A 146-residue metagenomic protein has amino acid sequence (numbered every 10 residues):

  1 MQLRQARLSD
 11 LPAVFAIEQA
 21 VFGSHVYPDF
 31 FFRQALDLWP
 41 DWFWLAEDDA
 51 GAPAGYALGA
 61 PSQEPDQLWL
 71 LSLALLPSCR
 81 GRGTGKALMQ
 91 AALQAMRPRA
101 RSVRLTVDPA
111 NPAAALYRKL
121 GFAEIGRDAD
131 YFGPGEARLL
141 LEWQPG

Functional and structural regions predicted by a protein language model:
M1-S9, W143-G146: Conserved N-terminal entry element of GNAT/NAT acetyltransferase domains
Q5-R80, M89-A95: Acetyl-CoA-dependent GNAT
I17, P98, K119-L120: Structural motif
E64, R104-T106, R118, A123-L140: Conserved catalytic-core motifs of GNAT/GCN5-like acyltransferases
G85, M89, A110-A113, D130-G135: Short glycine/proline-centered loop/turn elements that form peptide/ligand docking sites
K86, E136-P145: Accessory recognition modules or surfaces
M96-D108: Conserved GNAT acetyl-CoA-binding A-motif
